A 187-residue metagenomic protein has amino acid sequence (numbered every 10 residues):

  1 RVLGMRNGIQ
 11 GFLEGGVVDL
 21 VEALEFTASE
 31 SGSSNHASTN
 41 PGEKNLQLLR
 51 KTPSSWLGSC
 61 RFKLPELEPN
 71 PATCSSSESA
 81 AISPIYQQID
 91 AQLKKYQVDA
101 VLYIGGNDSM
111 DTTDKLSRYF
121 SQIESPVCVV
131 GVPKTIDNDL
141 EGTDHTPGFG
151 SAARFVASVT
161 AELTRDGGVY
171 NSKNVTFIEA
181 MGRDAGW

Functional and structural regions predicted by a protein language model:
R1, F12-L13, S83-Q87, N107-K115 (+2 more regions): Short glycine/serine/threonine-rich phosphate/pyrophosphate-binding segments that cradle anionic phosphate groups
R1-R6, S117-T146, G150-A157: Short, acidic/small-residue loops that bind anionic groups at enzyme active sites
V2-Y96: Glycine-rich nucleotide/cofactor/substrate-binding loop typically near the N-terminus or early in the first domain
Q47-K51, Q92-Y96, F120-E124, D166-S172: Solvent-exposed alpha-helices and their adjacent loops that cap or buttress functional pockets in soluble metabolic
D99-D108, I178: A short, small-residue-rich loop immediately preceding and capping a beta-strand
S151-D166, R183-W187: Active-site glycine-rich loop that binds ribose-phosphate moieties when present
S172-W187: Conserved anion/nucleotide-ligand pocket segment
